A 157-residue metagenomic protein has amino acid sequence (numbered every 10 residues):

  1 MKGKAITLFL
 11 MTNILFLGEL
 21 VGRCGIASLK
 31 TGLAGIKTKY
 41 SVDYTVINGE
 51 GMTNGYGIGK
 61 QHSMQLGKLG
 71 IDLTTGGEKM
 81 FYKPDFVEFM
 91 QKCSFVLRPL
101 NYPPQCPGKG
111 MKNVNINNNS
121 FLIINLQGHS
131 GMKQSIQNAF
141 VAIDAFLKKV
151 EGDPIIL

Functional and structural regions predicted by a protein language model:
T7-L157: Acidic, metal/ion-coordinating pockets
